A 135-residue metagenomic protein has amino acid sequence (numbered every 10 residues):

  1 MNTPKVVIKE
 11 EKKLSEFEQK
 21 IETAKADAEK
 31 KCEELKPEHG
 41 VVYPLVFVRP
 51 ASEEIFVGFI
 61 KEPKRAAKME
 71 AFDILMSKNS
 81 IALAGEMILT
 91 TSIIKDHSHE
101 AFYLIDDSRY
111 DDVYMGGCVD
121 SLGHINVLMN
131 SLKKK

Functional and structural regions predicted by a protein language model:
M1-M69, K135: Short, charged/polar N-terminal "headpieces" of proteins
P50-K135: Short, surface-exposed, charged amphipathic helix/loop patches that serve as local interaction elements
